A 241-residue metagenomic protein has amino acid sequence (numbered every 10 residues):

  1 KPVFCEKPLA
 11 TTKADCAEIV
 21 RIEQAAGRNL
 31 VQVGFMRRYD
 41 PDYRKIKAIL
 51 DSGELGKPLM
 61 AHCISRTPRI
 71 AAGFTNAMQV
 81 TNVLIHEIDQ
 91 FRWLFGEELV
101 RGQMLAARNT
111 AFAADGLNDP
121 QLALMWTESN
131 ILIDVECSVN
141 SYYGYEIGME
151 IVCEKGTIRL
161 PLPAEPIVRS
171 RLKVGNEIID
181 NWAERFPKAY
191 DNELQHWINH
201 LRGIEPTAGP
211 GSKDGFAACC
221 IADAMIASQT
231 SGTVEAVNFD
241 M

Functional and structural regions predicted by a protein language model:
K1-R38, G53: Beta-strand-loop-alpha-helix segment that lines the small-molecule cofactor/substrate pocket of alpha/beta enzymes
F4, L30-Q32, H62, D134 (+1 more regions): Structural detector of well-ordered beta-strand residues that form the stable sheet scaffold of enzyme domains
C16, Y43, E87-F91, D191-W197 (+1 more regions): A general structural signal for well-ordered alpha-helical segments in protein cores
A17, Q24, N199-M241: C-terminal helix-rich "cap/oligomerization" subdomain common to oxidoreductases
Q32-F35, A61-I64, M104, V237: Short glycine/serine/threonine-enriched helix-capping/active-site loop that flanks the nucleotide-sugar donor pocket
P41-C63: Rossmann-like NAD(P)H-binding beta-loop-alpha module
I70-L132, S138-Y143, K213: Rossmann-like dinucleotide-binding domain that binds NAD(P)(H)
A113-G116, E128-Q195: NAD(P)-dinucleotide binding in Rossmann-like oxidoreductases
